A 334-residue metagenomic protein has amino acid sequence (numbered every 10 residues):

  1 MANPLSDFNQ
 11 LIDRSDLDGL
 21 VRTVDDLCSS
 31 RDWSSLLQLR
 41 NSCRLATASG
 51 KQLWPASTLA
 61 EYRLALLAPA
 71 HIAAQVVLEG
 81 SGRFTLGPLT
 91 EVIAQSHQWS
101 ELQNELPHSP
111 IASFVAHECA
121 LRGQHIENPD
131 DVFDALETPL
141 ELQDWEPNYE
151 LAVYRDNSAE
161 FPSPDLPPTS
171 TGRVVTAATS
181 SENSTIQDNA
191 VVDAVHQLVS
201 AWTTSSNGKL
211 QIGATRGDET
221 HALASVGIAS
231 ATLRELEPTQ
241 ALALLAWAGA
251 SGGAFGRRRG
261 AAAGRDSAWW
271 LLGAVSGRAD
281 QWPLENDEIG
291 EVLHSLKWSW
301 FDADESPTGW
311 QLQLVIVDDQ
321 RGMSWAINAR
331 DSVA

Functional and structural regions predicted by a protein language model:
M1-S57, A214-L272, T308-S324: Non-transmembrane, interaction-prone segments in cytosolic or luminal domains
A2-L121: An N-terminal, globular interaction/scaffold subdomain
S6, S15, S29-S30, S34-S35 (+25 more regions): Generic serine detector
F8, V24, A73-A74, L89-I93 (+10 more regions): Generic structural signal of hydrophobic/aromatic residues within well-ordered alpha-helices of folded domains
Q10, Q38, Q52, Q75 (+11 more regions): Residue-identity detector for glutamine
A70-A201, I327: Internal, hydrophobic cores of structured domains that mediate oligomerization or house catalytic pockets within large
L121-P162, A243-A334: Acidic, proline/glycine-rich low-complexity IDRs
V175-E305: Long, positively charged binding patches that form subdomain-scale interaction surfaces for polyanionic ligands
